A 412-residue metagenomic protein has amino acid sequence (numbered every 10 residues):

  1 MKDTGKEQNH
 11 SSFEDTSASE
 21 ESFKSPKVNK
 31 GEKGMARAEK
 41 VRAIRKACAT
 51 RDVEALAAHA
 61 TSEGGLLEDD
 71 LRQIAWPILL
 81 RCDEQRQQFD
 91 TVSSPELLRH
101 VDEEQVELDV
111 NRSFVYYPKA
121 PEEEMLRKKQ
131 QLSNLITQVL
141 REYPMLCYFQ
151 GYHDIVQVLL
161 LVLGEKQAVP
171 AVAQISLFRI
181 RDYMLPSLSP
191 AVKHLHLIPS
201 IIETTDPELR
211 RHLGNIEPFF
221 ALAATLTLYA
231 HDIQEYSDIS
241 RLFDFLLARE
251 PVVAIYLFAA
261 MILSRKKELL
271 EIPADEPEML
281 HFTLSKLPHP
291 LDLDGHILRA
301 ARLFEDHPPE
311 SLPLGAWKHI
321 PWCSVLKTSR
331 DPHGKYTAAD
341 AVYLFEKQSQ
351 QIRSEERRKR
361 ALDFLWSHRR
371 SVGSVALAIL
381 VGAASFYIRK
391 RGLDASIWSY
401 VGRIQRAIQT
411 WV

Functional and structural regions predicted by a protein language model:
M1-L140, K335-V412: N-terminal transition regions in large eukaryotic proteins
G31-G34, Q105, A173-F220, P251-D340: Extended, Lys/Glu/Leu-rich amphipathic alpha-helical scaffolds
E39, A55, D70, I74 (+12 more regions): Acidic, Ser/Thr-rich intrinsically disordered and amphipathic helical segments
V53, E84-R86, I201, Q234-I239 (+2 more regions): Coil-to-helix interface segments in alpha-helical RNA-associated scaffolds, predominantly tandem hairpin repeats
A57, W76, T137-L140, V156-L160 (+2 more regions): Amphipathic alpha-helical segments within well-ordered protein domains
A120-M125, I136-E142, T205-N215, A223-L228: Active-site-adjacent structural elements in folded domains
A230-E235, D244-R249: Extended serine/threonine-enriched, polar tracts that run as long, contiguous segments within proteins
